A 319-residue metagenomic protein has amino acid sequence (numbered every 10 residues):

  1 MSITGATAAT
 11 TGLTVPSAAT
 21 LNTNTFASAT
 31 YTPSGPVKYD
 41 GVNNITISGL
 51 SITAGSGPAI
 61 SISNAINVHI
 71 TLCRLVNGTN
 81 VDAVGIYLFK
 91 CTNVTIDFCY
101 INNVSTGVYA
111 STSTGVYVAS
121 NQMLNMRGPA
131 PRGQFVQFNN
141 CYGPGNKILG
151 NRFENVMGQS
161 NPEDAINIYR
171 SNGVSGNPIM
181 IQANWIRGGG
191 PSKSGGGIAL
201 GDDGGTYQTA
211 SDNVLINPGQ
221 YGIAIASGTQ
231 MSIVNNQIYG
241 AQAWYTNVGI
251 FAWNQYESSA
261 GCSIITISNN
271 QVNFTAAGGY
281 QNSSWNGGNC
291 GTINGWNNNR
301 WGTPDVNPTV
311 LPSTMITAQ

Functional and structural regions predicted by a protein language model:
I3, T11-G35, G249-Q319: Acidic, glycine- and Ser/Thr-rich low-complexity intrinsically disordered tracts in extracellular/secreted proteins
T4, S48, N167: Residue-level detector of conserved, well-ordered beta-strand and adjacent loop positions that form binding/recognition
L13-H69: N-terminal segments that cap or nucleate solenoid repeat domains
T30-P36, A54-S61, T79-L88, N102-A110 (+6 more regions): Extracellular beta-strand/beta-solenoid scaffold signature
N43-A54, I66-N77, T92-N103, T114-G128 (+7 more regions): Right-handed parallel beta-helix
S227: Short, well-ordered beta-to-alpha junction loops that form the rim of enzyme active sites and present histidine/acidic
